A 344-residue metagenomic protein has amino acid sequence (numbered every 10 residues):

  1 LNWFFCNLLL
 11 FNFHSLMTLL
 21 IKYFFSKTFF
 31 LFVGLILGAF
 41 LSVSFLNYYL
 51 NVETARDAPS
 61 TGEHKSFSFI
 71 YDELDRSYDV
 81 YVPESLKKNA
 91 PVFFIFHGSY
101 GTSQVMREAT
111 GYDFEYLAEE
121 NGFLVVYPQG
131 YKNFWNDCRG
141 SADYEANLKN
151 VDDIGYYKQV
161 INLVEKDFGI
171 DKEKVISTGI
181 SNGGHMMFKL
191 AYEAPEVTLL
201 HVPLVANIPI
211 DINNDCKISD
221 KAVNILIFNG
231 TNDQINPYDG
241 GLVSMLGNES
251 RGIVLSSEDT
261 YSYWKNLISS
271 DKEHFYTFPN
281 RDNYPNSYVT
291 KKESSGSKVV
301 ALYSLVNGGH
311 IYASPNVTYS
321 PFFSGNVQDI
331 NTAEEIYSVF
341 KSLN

Functional and structural regions predicted by a protein language model:
Y23-V92, T110, L117-N121, K149 (+8 more regions): A domain-start/cap signature at the N-terminus of enzymes
F69-V82, K87-I176, H185-M186, E193 (+1 more regions): Serine-hydrolase catalytic machinery in alpha/beta-hydrolase-like enzymes
I227-N229: Short beta-strand/loop motif that positions the catalytic acidic residue of the alpha/beta-hydrolase fold
T231-V299, S314-Q328: Active-site-adjacent alpha-helix of alpha/beta-hydrolase-fold enzymes
F323-N344: Catalytic active-site module of serine/aspartate enzymes centered on a nucleophile-bearing elbow/loop
